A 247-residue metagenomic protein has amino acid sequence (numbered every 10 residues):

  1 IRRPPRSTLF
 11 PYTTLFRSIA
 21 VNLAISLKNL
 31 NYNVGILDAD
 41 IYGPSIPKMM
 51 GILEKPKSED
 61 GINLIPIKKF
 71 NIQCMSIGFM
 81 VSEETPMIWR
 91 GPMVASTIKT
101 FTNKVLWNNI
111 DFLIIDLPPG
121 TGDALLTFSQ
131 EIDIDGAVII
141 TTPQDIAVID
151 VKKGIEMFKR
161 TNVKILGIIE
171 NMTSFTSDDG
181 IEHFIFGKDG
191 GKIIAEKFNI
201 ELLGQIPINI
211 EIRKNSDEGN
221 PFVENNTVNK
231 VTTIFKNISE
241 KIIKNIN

Functional and structural regions predicted by a protein language model:
I1-T14: Single conserved hydrophobic/aromatic residue that forms the stacking wall/gate of nucleotide- or nucleobase-binding
P11-D38: Walker A/P-loop phosphate-binding motif and the immediately C-terminal alpha-helix
L30-W89, A95, T102: Phosphate-binding loop that captures ATP/GTP phosphates
M75, I98, L117, Q130 (+2 more regions): Glycine-rich phosphate-binding loops of nucleotide-dependent enzymes
V81-F128: Phosphate-binding/switch loop-helix module in NTP-utilizing enzymes
D111-F112, P118-N215: Conserved catalytic-core segment of NTP-binding enzymes
E218-V228: C-terminal boundary of histidine-terminating zinc-finger modules
S239-N247: Short, hydrophobic alpha-helical segments
